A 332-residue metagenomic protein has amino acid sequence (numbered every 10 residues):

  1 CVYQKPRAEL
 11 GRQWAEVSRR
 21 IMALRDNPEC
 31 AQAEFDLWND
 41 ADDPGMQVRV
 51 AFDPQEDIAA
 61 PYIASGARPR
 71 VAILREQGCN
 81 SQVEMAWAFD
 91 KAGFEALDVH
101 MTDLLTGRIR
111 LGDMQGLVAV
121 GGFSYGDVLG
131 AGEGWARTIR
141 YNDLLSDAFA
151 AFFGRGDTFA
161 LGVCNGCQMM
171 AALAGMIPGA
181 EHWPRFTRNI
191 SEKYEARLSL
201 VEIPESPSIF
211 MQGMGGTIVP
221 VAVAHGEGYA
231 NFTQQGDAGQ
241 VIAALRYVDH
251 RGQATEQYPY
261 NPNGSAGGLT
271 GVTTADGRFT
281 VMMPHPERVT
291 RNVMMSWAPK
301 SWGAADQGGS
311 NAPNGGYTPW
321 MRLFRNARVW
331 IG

Functional and structural regions predicted by a protein language model:
C1-R70, G78: Intein/HINT protein-splicing elements and their conserved insertion hotspots or analogous self-processing inserts
R68-R70, E95, P220: Residues that mark the start of a beta-strand
L74-E76, V99, L117-V120, V163 (+1 more regions): Generic beta-strand/beta-sheet core signal
V83-V99: Short helix-loop-beta junction
V99-G107: Short acidic loop-to-helix transition motifs that present clustered carboxylates
G107-I109, S146, A150-A151, W183-G332: Amide-donor transfer/coupling interface in amidating biosynthetic enzymes
R110-V118: Short acidic/histidine-rich motifs immediately flanking catalytic phosphotransfer sites in two-component signaling
V120-S208: Cysteine-nucleophile active-site neighborhood
